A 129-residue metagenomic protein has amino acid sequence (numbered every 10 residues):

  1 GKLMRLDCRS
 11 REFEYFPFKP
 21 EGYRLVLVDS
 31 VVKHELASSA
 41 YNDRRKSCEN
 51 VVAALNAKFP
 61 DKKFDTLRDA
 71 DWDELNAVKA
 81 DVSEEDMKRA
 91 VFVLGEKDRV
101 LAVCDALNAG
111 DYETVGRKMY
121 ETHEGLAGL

Functional and structural regions predicted by a protein language model:
K2-L129: C-terminal nucleotide
